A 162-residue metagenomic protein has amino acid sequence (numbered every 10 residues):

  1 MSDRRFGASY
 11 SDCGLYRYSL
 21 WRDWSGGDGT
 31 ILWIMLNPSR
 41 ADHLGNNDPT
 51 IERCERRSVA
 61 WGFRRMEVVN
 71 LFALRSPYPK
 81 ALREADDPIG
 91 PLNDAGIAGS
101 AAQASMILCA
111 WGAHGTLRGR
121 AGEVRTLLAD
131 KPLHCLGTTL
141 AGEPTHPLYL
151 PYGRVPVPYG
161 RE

Functional and structural regions predicted by a protein language model:
M1-D48: Active-site and ligand/interface coordination hotspots across diverse enzymes and nucleic-acid-associated assemblies
P38-R40, A73, H114: Short, glycine/serine-rich, charged loops/turns that create anion-binding and catalytic segments at active sites
H43-N46, Y78-A85: Membrane-helix interface/capping segments
N46, T50, G119-A121: Residues at alpha-helix caps and immediate loop-helix transition turns in enzyme cores, especially N- and C-cap
P49-V59: Short catalytic helix/loop segments, enriched in acidic residues and glycine and frequently bearing histidine
R64-K80: Short connector loops at secondary-structure junctions
L82-E162: Glycine/proline-rich loop-helix segments at beta-alpha junctions forming the active-site rim of enzyme cores
